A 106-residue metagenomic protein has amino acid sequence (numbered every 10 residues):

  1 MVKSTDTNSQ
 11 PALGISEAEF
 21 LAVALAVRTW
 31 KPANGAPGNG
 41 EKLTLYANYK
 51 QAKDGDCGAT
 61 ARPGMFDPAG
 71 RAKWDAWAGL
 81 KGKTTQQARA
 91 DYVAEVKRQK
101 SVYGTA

Functional and structural regions predicted by a protein language model:
V2-T44, N48-G64, D75-A76, K81-A90 (+1 more regions): A charge-rich, low-complexity, intrinsically flexible signal that marks solvent-exposed coils, linkers, repeats
